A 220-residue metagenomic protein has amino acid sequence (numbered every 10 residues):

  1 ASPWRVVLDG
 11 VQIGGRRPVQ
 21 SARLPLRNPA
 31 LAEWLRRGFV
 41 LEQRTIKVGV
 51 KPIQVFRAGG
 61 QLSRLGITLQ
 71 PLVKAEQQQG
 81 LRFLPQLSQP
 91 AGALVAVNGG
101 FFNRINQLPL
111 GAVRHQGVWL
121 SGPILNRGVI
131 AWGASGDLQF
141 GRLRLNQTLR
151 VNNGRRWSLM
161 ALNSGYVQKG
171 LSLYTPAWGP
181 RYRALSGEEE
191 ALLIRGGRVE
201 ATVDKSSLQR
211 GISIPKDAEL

Functional and structural regions predicted by a protein language model:
A1-L220: Gly/Ser/Thr/Pro-rich low-complexity, intrinsically disordered segments
